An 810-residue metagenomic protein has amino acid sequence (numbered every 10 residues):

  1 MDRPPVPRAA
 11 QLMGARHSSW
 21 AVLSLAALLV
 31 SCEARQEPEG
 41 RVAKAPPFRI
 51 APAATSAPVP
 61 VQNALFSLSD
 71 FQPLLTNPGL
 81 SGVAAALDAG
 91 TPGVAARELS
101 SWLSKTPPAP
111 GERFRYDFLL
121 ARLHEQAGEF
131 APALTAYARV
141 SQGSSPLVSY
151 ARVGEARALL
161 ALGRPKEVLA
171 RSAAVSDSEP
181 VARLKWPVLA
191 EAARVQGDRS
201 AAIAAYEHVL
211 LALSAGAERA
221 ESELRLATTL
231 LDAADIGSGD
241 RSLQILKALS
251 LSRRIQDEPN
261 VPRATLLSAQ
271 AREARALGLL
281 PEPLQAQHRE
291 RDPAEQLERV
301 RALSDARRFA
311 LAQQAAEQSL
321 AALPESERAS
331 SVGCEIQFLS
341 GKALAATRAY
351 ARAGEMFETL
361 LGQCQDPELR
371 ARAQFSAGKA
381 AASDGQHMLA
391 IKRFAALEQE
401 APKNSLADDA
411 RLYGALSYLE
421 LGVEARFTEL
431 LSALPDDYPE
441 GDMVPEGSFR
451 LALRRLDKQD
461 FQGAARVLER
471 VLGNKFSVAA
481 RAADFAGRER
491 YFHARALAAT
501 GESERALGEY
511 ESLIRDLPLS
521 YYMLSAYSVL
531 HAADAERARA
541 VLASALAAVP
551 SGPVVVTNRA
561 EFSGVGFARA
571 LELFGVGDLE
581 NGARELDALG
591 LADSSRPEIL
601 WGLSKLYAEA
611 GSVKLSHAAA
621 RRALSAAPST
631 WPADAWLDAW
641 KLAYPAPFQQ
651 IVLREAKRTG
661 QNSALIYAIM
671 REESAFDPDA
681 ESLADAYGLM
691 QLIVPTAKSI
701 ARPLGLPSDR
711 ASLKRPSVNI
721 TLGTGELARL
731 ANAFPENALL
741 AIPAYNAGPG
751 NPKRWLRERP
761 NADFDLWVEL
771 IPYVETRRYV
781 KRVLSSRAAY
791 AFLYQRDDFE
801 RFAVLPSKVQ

Functional and structural regions predicted by a protein language model:
M1-R16: N-terminal secretory signal peptides that target proteins for export/translocation
P4, H17, L28, C32-A684 (+8 more regions): Acidic, polar-rich low-complexity tracts and alpha-helical solenoid repeat scaffolds
L12, L23-L29: Leucine-biased recognition of intrinsically disordered, low-complexity hydrophobic segments
L507-I514, L689, E736, A741-R796: Catalytic and substrate-binding regions of cell-wall glycan-acting enzymes that process beta-1,4-linked
N662-A668, F734-I742: Acidic/histidine metal-binding catalytic segments
